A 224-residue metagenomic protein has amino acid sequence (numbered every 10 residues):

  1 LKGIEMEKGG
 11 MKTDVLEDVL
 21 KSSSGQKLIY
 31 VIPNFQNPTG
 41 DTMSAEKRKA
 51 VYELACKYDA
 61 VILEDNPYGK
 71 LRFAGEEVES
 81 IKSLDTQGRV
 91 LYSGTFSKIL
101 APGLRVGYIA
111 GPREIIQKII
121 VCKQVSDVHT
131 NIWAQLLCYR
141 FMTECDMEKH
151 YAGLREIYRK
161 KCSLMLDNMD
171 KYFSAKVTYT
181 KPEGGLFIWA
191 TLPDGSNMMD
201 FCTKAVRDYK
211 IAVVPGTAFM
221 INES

Functional and structural regions predicted by a protein language model:
L1-S224: PLP-dependent class I/II
